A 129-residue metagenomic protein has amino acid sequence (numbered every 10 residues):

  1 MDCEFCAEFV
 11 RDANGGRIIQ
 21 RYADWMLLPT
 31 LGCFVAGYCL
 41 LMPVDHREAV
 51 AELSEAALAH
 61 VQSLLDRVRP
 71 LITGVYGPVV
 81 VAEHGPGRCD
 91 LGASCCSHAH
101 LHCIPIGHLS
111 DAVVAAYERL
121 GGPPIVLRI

Functional and structural regions predicted by a protein language model:
M1-I129: HIT superfamily nucleotide-processing domains
